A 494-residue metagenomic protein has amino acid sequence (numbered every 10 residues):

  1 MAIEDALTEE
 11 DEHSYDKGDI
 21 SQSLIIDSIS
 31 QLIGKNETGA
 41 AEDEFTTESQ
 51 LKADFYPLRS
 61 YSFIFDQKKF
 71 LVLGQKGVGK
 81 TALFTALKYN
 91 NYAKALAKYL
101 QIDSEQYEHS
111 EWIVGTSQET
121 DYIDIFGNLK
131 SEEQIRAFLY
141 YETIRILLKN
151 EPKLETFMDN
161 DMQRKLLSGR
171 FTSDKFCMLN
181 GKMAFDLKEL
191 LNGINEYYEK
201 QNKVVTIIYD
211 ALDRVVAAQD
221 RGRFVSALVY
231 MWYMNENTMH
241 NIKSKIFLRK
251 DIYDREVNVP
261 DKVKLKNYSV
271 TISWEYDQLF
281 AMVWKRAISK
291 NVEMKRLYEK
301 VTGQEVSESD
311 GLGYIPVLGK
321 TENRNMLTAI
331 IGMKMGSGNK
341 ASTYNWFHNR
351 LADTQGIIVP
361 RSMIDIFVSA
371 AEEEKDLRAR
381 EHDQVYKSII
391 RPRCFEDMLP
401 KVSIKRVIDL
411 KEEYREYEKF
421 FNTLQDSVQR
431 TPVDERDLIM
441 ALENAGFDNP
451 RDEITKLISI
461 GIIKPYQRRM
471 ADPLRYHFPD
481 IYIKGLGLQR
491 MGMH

Functional and structural regions predicted by a protein language model:
A2-E105, M491-H494: Walker A/P-loop-proximal flanking segment of P-loop NTPase domains
E4-D5, E10-S14, G18-S21, T238 (+1 more regions): C-terminal leucine-rich, beta-strand-based interaction scaffolds used for sensing/assembly
A6, L212-K340: The catalytic "switch" region of P-loop NTPases
K52-S60, S110-Y122, N202-T206, D251 (+2 more regions): Active-site-adjacent bridging/hinge elements
K68-K69, G74-T206, V215-Q219, N258-D261 (+2 more regions): P-loop NTPase nucleotide-binding core
F84, Y141, T206, K245-K250 (+2 more regions): Short, hydrophobic, well-ordered secondary-structure elements
Y89, Q134-K149, A281-I288, D365-E372 (+2 more regions): Short, hydrophobic/amphipathic alpha-helical patches that form generic packing surfaces within helical domains
